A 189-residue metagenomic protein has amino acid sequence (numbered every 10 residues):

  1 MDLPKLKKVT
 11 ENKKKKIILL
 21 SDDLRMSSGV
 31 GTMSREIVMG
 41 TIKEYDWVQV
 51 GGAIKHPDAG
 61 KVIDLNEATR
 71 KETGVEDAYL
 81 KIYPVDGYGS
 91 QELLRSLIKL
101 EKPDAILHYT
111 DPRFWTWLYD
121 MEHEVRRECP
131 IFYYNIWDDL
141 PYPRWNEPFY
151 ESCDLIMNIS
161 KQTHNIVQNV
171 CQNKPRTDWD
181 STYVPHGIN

Functional and structural regions predicted by a protein language model:
M1-E67, E101: N-terminal subdomain of nucleotide-sugar transferases
K16, D46-V48, P130, D154-L155 (+1 more regions): Residues at the starts of beta-strands that form the adenosine-phosphate
L24-R25, I54, R113, D138 (+1 more regions): Short, glycine/serine-rich, charged loops/turns that create anion-binding and catalytic segments at active sites
V30-M33, G52, Y109-T110, N158-S160 (+1 more regions): Replace "coordinates the UDP/GDP/TDP-sugar" with "coordinates nucleotide-activated sugar donors
T41, Y45, E122-V125, C171: Active-site catalytic pocket residues across diverse enzymes, especially alpha/beta-hydrolases
V50, V85, V184: Hydrophobic residues at beta-strand termini and immediately following loops that shape nucleotide-binding pockets
D64-N165: Extended catalytic core of nucleotide-activated donor transferases of GT-like folds
D154-N189: Donor nucleotide-sugar binding/catalytic pocket of nucleotide-sugar-dependent glycosyltransferases
